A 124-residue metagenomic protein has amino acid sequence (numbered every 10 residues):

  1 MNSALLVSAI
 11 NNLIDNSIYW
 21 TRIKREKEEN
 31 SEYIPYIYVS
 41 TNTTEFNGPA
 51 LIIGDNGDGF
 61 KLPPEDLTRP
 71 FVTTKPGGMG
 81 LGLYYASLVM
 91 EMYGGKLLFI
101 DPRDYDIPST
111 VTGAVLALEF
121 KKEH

Functional and structural regions predicted by a protein language model:
L6-I10, F46: A residue-level detector for a conserved hydrophobic packing site within the catalytic ATP-binding domain
N11-N12, N16-Y19: Conserved polar catalytic motif of the HATPase_c/GHKL fold
I18-P49, P102-T110: ATP-lid-like helix-loop hinge signature
G54-G59: Glycine-rich acidic phosphate-binding loop
F60-F71: Short conserved segment of the HATPase_c
M90-E91: Detector for a conserved hydrophobic position within an alpha-helical segment of the HATPase_c
G95-K96, P102: Conserved glycine-rich
